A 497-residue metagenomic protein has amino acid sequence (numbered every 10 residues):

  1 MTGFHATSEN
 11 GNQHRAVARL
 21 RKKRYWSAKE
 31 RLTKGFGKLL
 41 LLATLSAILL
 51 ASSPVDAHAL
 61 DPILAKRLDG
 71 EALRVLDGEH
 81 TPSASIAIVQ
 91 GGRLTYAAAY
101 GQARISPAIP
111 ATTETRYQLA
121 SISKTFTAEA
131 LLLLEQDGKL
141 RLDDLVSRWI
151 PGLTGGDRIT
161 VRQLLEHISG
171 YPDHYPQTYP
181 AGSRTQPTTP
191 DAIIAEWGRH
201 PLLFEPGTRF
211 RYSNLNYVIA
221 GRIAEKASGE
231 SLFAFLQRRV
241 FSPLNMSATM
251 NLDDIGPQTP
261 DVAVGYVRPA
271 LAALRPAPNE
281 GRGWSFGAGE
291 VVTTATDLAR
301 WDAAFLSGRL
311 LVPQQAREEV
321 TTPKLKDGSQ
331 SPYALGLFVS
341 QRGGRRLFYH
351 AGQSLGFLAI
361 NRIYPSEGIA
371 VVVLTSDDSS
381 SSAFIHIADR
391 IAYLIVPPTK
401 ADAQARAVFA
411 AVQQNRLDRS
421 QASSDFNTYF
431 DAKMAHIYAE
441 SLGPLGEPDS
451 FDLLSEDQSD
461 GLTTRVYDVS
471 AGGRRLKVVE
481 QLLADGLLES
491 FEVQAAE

Functional and structural regions predicted by a protein language model:
K38-A51: Bacterial N-terminal signal peptides
L60-Y117, K139-D144, R199, S354: Short, conserved catalytic-motif segment at the N-terminal edge
D77-S85, S106-E166, F204-L215, F286-G289 (+1 more regions): Short active-site loop at a secondary-structure junction that contains or immediately precedes the catalytic residue(s)
Q102-R104, D157-L355, I360: Short, surface-exposed loop or secondary-structure junction motifs that flank catalytic or metal-binding residues
R346, V373-H436: Short, gly/Ser/Thr-rich active-site loops of penicillin-recognizing serine hydrolases
Y349-H350, A359-D377, L476-V479, L488-Q494: Short, well-ordered beta-strand elements
Y438-F491: Surface-exposed, charged secondary-structure patches
